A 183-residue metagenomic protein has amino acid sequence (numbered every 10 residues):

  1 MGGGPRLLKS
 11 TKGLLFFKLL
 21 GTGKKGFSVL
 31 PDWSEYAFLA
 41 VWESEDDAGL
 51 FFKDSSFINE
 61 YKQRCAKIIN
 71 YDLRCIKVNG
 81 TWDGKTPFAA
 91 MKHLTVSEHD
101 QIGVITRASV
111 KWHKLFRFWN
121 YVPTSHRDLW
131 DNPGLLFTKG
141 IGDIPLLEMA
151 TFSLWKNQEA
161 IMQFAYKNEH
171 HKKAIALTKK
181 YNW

Functional and structural regions predicted by a protein language model:
M1-Y36, E45-F51, R64-A150, A160-K167: Short S/T/G/P-rich N-terminal loop/turn motif that feeds into the first structured element of a domain
G4, S55-S56, N168, T178: Alpha-helix boundary/capping residues
S56-Q63, H171-I175: A common structural junction motif
A160-W183: Accessory, usually C-terminal, subdomains that scaffold auxiliary metal cofactors
